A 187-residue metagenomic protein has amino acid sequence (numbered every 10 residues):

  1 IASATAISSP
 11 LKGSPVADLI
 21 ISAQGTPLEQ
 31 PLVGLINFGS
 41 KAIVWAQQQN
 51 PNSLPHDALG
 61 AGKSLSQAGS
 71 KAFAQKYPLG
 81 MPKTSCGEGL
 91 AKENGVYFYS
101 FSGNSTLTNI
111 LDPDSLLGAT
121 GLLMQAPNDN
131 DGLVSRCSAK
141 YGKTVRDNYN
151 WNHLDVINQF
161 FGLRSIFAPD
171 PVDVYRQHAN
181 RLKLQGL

Functional and structural regions predicted by a protein language model:
A2-L187: Helical cap/lid subdomain of alpha/beta-hydrolase-fold lipid enzymes that gates access to the catalytic pocket
